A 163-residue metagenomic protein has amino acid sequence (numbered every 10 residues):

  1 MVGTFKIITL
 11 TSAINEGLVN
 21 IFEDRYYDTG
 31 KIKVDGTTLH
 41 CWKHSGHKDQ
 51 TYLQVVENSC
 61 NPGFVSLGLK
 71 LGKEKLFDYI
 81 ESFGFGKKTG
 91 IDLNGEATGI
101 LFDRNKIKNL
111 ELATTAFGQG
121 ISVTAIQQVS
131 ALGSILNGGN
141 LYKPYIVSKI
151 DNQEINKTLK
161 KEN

Functional and structural regions predicted by a protein language model:
M1-G3, I8-N163: Beta-lactam-recognizing serine transpeptidase/beta-lactamase-like catalytic domain environment
